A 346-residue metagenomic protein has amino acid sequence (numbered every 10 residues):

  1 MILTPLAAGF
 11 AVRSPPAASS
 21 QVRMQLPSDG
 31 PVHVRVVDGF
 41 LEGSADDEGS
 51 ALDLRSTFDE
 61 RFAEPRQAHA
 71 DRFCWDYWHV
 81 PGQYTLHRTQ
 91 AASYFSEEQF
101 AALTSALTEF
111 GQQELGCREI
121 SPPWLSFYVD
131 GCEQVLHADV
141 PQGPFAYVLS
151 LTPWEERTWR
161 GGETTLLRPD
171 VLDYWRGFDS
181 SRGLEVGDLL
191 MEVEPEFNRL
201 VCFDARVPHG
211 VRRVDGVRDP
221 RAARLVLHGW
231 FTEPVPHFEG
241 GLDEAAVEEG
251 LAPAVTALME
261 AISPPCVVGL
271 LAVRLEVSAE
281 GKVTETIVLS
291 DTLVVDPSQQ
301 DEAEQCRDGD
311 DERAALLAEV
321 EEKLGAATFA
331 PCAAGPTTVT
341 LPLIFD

Functional and structural regions predicted by a protein language model:
M1-A11: N-terminal chloroplast transit peptides
A18-L26: N-terminal organelle-targeting presequences
Q25-G111, D243-A257, V268, V283-D308: Non-heme Fe(II)/2-oxoglutarate
G111-E119, I262-V267: Short secondary-structure junctions
L115-A245, S290, Q300-R313, L317-G325: Catalytic core of non-heme Fe(II) oxygenases with the double-stranded beta-helix
V214, E276-E280: Short beta-strand micro-motifs enriched in acidic
V235-H237, G241-L275, E302-D346: Short proline/glycine- and basic residue-enriched helix-capping loop/turn segments at helix->loop/beta transitions
